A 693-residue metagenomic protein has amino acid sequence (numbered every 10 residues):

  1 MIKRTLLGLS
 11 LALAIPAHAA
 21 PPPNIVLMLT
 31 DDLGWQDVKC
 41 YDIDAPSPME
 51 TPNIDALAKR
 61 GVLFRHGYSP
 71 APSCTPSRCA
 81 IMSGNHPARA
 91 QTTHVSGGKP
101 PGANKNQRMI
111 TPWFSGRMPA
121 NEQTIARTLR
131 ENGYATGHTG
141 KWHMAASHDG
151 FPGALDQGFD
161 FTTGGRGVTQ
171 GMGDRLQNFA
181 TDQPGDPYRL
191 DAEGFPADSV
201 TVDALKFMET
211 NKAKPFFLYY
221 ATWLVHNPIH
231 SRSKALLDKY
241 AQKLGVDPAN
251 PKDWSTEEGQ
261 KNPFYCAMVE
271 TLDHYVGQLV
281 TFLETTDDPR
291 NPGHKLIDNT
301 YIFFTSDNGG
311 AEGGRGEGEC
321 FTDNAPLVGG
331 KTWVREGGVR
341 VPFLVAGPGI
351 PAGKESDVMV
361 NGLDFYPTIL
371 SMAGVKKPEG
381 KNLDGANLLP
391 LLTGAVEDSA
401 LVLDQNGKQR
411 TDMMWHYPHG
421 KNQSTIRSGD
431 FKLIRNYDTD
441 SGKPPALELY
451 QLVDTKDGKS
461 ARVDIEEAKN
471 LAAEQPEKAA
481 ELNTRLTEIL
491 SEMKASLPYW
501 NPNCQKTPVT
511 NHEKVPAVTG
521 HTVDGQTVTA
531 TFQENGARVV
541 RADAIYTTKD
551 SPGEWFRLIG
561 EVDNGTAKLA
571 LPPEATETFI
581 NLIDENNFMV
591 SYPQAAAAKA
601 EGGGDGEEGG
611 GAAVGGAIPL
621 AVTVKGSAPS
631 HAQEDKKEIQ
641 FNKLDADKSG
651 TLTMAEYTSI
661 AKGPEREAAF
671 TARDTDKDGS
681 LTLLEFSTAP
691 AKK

Functional and structural regions predicted by a protein language model:
A20-V62, A473: Active-site-proximal N-terminal segment of extracellular/periplasmic enzymes that hydrolyze or transfer
I25, D31, K141, A204 (+5 more regions): A short aromatic-rich beta-strand->coil structural motif
D44-T51, H66-S73, P112-Q123, L190-V200 (+7 more regions): A short beta-strand-to-alpha-helix junction
A45-R78, G84-R89, A135-G137, Q157-R166: Short, structured active-site-proximal loop/turn typified by the sulfatase FGly-forming signature C/S-X-P-X-R
M49, G150-G158, P228-S231, F282-I350 (+2 more regions): Histidine-centered active-site microenvironments of extracellular/periplasmic hydrolases and transferases
Q91-A135, W142-S231, A241-G245, A249-C266 (+2 more regions): Formylglycine-dependent
F161, G310-V334, P351, V358 (+3 more regions): C-terminal cap/loop subdomain of S1 sulfatases and analogous C-terminal strand-loop tails that border
T201-M208, G245-T300, E317: A long, amphipathic alpha-helix that forms part of the scaffold/cap immediately adjacent to metal-dependent active
